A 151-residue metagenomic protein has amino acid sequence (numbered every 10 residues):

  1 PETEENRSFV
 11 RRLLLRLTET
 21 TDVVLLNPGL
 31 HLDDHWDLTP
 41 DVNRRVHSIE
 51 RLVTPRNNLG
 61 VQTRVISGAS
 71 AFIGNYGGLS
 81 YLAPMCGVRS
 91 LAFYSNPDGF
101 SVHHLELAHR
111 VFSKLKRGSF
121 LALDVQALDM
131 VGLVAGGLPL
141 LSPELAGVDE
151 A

Functional and structural regions predicted by a protein language model:
P1-E4: Secretory-pathway luminal glycosyltransferase catalytic domains
R7-L59: Catalytic donor nucleotide-activated moiety binding site of glycosyltransferases and closely related
T20-T21, A69, G87: Short, well-ordered alpha-helix to beta-strand connector turns
L25-G29, G74, A92-Y94: Short beta-strand/turn micro-motifs composed of small residues that flank or help shape donor/cofactor-binding pockets
H31, G78-L79: Alpha-helix capping/helix-boundary segments
Q62: Acidic, amphipathic alpha-helical patches
S67-I73: Acidic donor-binding loop of glycosyltransferase active sites
S80-A151: Nucleotide-sugar donor-binding patch of glycosyltransferase catalytic domains
